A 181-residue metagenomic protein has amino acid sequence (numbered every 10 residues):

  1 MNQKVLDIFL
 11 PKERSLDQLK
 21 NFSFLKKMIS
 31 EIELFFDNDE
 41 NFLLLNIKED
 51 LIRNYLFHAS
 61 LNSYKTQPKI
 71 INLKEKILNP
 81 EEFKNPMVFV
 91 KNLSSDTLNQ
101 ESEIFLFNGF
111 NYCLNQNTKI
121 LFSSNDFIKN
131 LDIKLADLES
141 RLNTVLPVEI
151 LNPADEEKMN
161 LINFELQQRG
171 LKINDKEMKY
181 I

Functional and structural regions predicted by a protein language model:
M1-D39: A short, basic N-terminal segment
N38-L56: Walker A/P-loop nucleotide-binding motif
L61-I71: Post-Walker A helix-loop "phosphate-sensing" segment adjacent to the P-loop in P-loop NTPases
E81-F105, G109-Y112, Q116-D126: Conserved P-loop NTPase "ATPase switch" module shared by AAA+ and STAND
I128-N143: Short regulatory helix/loop adjacent to the ATP-binding pocket of P-loop NTPases
K129-N130, V145-E157: Conserved AAA+ ATPase "SRH/arginine-finger" region at the nucleotide-binding site
K158, K172-I181: Short conserved motifs of the RecA-like P-loop NTPase core
N160-K172: Conserved AAA+ ATPase "sensor/coupling" helix adjacent to the nucleotide-binding pocket
